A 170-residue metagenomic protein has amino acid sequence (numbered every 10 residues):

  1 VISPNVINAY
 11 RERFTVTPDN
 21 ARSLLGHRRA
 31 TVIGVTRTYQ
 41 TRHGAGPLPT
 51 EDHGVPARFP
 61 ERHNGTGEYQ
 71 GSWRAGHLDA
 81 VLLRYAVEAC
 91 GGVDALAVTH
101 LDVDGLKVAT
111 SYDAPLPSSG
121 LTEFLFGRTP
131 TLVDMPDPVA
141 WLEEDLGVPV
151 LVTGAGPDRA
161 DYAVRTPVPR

Functional and structural regions predicted by a protein language model:
V1-R170: Non-transmembrane, aqueous-exposed alpha-helical and coiled segments at domain scale
